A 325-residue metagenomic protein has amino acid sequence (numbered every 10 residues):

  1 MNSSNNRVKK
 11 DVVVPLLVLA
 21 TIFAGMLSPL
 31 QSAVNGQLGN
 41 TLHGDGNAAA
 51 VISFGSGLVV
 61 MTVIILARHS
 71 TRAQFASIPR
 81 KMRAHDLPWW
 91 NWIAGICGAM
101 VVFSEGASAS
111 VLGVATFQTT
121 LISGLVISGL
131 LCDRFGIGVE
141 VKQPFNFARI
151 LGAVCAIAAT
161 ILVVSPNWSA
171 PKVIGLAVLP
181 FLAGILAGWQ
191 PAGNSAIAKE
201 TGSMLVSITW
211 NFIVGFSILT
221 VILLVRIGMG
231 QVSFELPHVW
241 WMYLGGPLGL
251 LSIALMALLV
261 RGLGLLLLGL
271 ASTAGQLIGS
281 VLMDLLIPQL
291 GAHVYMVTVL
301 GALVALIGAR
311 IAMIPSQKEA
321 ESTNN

Functional and structural regions predicted by a protein language model:
M1-I22, L130-I185, H293, V299-N325: Juxtamembrane helix-loop boundary signature in multi-pass membrane transporters
L16-A24, D45-R68, V154-C155, L179 (+2 more regions): Hydrophobic alpha-helical transmembrane segments of multi-pass integral membrane proteins, especially transporters
L17-T21, Q74-M100, A148, G175-F181 (+1 more regions): Loop-to-transmembrane-helix transition segments
T21, G25, I93-A99, A148-V163 (+2 more regions): Small-residue-rich segments of transmembrane alpha-helices in multi-pass membrane proteins, especially helix faces
L30-G44, F103-L112, T120, F135 (+3 more regions): Juxtamembrane C-cap of transmembrane helices in multi-pass membrane transport proteins
A33-G44, A76-I78, A107-S108, I161-I174 (+2 more regions): Membrane-interface helix termini and inter-helical loops of multi-pass transporters
I64-K81, S128-V141, W189-E200, L251-R261 (+1 more regions): C-terminal ends of transmembrane helices
G98, A107, A115-G124, L205-V214 (+1 more regions): Helix-helix packing/entry segments at the starts of transmembrane helices
